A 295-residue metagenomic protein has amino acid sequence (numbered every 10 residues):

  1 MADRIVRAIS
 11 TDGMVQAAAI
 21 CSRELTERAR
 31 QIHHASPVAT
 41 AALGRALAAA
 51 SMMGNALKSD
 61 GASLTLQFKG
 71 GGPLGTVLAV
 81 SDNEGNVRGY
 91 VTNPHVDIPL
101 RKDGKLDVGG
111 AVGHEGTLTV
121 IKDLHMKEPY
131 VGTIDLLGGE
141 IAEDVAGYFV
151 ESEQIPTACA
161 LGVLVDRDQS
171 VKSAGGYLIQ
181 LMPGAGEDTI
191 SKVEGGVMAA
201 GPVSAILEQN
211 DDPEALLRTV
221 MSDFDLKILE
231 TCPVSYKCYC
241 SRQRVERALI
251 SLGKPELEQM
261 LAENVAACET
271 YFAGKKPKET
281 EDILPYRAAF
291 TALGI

Functional and structural regions predicted by a protein language model:
M1-E230, A288-G294: Interaction interfaces in information-processing and related assembly proteins
V203-A289: Cys/His-clustered metal-coordination modules, chiefly Zn-binding fingers
